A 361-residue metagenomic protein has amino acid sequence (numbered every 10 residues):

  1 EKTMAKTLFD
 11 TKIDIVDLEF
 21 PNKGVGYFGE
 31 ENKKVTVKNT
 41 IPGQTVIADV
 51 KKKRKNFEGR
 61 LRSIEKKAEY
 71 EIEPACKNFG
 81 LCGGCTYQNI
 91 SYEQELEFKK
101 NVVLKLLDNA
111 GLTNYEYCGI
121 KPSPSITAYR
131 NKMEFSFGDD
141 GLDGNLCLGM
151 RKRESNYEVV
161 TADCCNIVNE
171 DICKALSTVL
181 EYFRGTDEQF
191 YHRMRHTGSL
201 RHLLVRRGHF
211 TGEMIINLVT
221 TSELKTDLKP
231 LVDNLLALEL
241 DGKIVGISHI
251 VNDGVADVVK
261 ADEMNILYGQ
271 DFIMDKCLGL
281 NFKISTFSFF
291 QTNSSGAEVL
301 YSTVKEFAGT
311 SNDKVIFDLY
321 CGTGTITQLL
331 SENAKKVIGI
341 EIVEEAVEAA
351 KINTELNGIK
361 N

Functional and structural regions predicted by a protein language model:
E1-K12, L18-G24, K225-N361: Rossmann-like S-adenosyl-L-methionine
E1-N78, R153: Terminal RNA-binding accessory module
G24-G29, G149-R153, N217-V219, A350: Short, acidic/hydrophobic/Gly-rich beta-strand patch recurrent on exposed beta strands that often constitutes part
G43, V168, N293: Short, conserved phosphate/pyrophosphate- and ester-handling motifs at nucleotide-, phospho-/glycolipid
R62-P74, G80-F190, F210: Extended interfacial segments that mediate partner engagement and assembly in macromolecular machines
Y157-R201, S222-S248, V255: Internal alpha/beta scaffold segment
V205, G212-T221, N281-S285: Short, aliphatic-rich beta-strand segments
